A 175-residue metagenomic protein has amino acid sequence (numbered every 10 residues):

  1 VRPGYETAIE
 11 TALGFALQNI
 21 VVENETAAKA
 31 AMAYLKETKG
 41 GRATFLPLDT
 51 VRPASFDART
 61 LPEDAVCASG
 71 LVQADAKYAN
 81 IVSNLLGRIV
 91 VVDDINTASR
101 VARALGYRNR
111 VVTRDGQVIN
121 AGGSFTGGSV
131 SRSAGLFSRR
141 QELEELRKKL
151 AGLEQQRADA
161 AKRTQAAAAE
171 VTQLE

Functional and structural regions predicted by a protein language model:
V1-K162: Hinge-like oligomerization/junction regions that interrupt long coiled-coil arms in large cytoskeletal
D159-E175: Extended alpha-helical coiled-coil "stalk/arm" regions that act as elongated linkers or oligomerization scaffolds
